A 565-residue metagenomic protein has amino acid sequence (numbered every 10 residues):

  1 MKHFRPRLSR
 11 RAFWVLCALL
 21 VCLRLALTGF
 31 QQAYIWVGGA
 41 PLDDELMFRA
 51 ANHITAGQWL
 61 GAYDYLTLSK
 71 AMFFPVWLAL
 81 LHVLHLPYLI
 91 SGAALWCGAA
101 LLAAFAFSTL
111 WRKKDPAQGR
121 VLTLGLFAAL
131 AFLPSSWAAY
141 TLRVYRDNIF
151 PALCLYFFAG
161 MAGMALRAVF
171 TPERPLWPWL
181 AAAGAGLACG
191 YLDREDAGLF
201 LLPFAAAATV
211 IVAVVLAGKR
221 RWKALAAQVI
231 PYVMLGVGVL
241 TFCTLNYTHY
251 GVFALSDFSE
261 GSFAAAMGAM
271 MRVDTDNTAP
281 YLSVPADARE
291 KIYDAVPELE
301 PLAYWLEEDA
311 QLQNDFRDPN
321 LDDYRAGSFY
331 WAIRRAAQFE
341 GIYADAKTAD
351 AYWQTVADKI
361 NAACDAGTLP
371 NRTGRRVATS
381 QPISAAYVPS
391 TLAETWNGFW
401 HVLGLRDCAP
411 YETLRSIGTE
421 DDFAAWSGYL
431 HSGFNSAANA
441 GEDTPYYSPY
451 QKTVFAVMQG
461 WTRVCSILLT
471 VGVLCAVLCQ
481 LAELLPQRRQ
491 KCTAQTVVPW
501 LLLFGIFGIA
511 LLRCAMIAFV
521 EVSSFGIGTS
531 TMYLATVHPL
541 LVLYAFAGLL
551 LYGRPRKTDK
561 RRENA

Functional and structural regions predicted by a protein language model:
M1-G29, L122-T123, A226-A227, R489-L503 (+1 more regions): Start-transfer (signal-anchor) and selected internal transmembrane alpha helices of multi-pass inner/ER membrane
S9-A40, A131-L133, M234-L245, A510-C514: Transmembrane signal-anchor helices characteristic of membrane glycosylation enzymes that use polyprenol
F30-A50, W59-W77: Extracytoplasmic catalytic/substrate-binding loops of multi-pass membrane glycan-assembly enzymes
W36-L42, L46-M47, L235-Y387, T391: Juxtamembrane membrane-water interface segments immediately following transmembrane helices in multi-pass
L68, M72-V76, V83-L101, G125: Loop-to-helix entry region of an early transmembrane alpha helix in multi-pass inner-membrane enzymes
P87-A117, Y156-G160: Transmembrane-helix motifs of polytopic, lipid-linked glycan transferases
S91-W96, A129-M161, G190-A206, L534-T536: Multi-pass, polyprenyl lipid-linked donor-dependent membrane glycosyltransferases
W179-R194, L235-F242: Membrane-interface alpha helices of multi-pass inner-membrane proteins
